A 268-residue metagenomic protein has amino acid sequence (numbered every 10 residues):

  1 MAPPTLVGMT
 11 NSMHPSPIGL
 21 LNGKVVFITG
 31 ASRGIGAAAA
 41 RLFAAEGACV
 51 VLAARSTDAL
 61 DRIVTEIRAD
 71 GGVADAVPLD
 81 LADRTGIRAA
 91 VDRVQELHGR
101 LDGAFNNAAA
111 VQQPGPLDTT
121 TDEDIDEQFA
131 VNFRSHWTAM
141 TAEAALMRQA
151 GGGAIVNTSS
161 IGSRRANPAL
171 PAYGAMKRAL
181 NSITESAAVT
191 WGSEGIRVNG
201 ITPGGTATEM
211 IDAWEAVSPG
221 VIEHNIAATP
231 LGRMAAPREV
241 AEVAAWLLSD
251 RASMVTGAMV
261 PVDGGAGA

Functional and structural regions predicted by a protein language model:
V25, S32-R33: Conserved glycine-rich cofactor-binding loop
T57, P78-A90, D122: The beta1-alpha1 cofactor-binding region of Rossmann-like NAD(H)/NADP(H)-dependent oxidoreductases
G115-L117, T121-F129, N225: Substrate-binding pocket helix/loop in short-chain dehydrogenase/reductase
W137, R233-V262, G267: C-terminal substrate-recognition "lid" of short-chain dehydrogenase/reductases
M140, M176, T184: Active-site helix of classical SDR
A145, V189-S193, S253: Alpha-helical segment proximal to the catalytic Tyr-Lys
S160: Residue(s) in the substrate-gating loop at a strand-loop-helix junction that position the organic substrate next
